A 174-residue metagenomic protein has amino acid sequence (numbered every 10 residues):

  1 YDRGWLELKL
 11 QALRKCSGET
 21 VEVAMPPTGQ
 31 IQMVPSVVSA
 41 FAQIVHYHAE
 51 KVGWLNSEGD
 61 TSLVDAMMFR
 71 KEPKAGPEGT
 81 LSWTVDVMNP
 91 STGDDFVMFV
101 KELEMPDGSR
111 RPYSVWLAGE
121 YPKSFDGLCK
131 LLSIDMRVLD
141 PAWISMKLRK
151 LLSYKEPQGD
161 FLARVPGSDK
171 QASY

Functional and structural regions predicted by a protein language model:
Y1-Y174: Long, C-terminal-biased catalytic regions of enzyme "large/alpha" subunits
